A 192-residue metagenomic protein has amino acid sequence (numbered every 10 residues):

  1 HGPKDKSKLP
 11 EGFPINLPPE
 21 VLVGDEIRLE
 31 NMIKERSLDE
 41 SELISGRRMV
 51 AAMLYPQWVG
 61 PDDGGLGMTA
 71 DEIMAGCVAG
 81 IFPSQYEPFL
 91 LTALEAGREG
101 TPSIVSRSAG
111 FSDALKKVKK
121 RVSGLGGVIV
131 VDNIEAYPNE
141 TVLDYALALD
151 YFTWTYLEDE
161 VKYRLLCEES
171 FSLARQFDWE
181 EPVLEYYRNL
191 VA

Functional and structural regions predicted by a protein language model:
H1-I73, V130: Nucleotide-activated donor-binding/catalytic signature segment of Leloir-type glycosyltransferases, i.e., the conserved
Q57-W58, Q176-D178: Residue-level preference for alpha-helix termini and adjacent loops
D71, V78-A79: Conserved acidic residues
M74-A75, R175: Alpha-helix boundary recognition
A79, P83, P88-C167, S172-A174 (+1 more regions): Catalytic binding pocket for nucleotide-activated donors in carbohydrate/polymer assembly enzymes
W179-A192: C-terminal alpha-helical cap of glycosyltransferases
